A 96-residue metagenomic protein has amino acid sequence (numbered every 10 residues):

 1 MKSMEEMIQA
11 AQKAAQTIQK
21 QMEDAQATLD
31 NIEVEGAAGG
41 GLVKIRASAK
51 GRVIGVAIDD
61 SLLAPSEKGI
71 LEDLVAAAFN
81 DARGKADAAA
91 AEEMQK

Functional and structural regions predicted by a protein language model:
M1-N31, E35, K85-K96: Long amphipathic alpha-helical segments used for membrane anchoring, targeting, substrate engagement, or oligomerization
A11, A15, G51, V75: Residue-level signature of catalytic and energy-coupling elements of molecular machines, predominantly ATP/GTP-dependent
D30-E33, A37, L42, A64 (+1 more regions): Small cofactor-carrier domains centered on a conserved lysine used for covalent cofactor attachment
A37-V56: N-terminal intrinsically disordered, cationic/polar leader segments that include organellar targeting peptides
R52-K68: A short interface-forming secondary-structure element
L74, A78-A89: Stable alpha-helical structural segments in soluble proteins, enriched in small hydrophobic residues
